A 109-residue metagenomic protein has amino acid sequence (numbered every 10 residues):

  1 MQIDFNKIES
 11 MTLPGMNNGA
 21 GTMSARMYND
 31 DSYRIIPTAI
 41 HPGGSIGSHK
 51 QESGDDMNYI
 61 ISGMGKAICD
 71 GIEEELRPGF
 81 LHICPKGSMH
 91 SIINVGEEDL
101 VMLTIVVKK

Functional and structural regions predicted by a protein language model:
M1-S32, G47: A short, N-terminal "cap"/entry segment at the start of jelly-roll beta-barrel domains of the cupin/DSBH fold
G21, I36-Q51: Conserved short histidine dyad/triad with adjacent acidic residue
Y33, P42, S53, I72 (+2 more regions): A generic "binding-loop/recognition-motif" signal
A39-H41, E52-A67: Short, conserved beta-strand element in jelly-roll/cupin
K66, K86-K109: Ligand-binding loop in jelly-roll beta-barrel domains
I72-K86: Short acidic-glycine-tyrosine-enriched beta hairpin
